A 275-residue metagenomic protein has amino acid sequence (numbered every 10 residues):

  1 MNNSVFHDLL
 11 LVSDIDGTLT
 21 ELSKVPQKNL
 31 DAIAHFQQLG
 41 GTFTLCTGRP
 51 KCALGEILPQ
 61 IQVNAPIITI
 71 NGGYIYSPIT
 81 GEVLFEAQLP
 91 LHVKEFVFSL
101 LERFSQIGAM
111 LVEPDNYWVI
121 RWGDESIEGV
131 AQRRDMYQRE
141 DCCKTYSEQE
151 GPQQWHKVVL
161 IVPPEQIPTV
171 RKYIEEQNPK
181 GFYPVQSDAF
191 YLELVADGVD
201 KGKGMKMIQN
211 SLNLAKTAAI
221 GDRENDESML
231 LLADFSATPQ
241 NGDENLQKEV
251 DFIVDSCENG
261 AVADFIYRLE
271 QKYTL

Functional and structural regions predicted by a protein language model:
N2, F6-D8, P26, E193-L275: Mg2+-dependent phosphoryl-transfer enzymes with acidic/Ser/Thr/Gly-rich catalytic loops
N2-D14, T18-L39: N-terminal glycine-/serine-/threonine-rich phosphate-binding loop
G17, R49, D222-R223: Active-site metal-binding loops of divalent metal-dependent hydrolases
Q27-I127: Active-site phosphate-binding/coordination module
G40-T44, N64-A65, K157, A215-T217 (+1 more regions): Short active-site oxyanion
I61-V63, N71, I79, N178-K180 (+2 more regions): Short, structured coil segments at secondary-structure junctions
N64-I70, A87, G129-A131, P184 (+2 more regions): Short hydrophobic/aromatic-enriched beta-strand-loop microsegments
I107-G108, V112-I220, E224-M229: Conserved acidic, metal-coordinating active-site core of Asp-based, Mg2+-dependent phosphoryl-transfer enzymes
